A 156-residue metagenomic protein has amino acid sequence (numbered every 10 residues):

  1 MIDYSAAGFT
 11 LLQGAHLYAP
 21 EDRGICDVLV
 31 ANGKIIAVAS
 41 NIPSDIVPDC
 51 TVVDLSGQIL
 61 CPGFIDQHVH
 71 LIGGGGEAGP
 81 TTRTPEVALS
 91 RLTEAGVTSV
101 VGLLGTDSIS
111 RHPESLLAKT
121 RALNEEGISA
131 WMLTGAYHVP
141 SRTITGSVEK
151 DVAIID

Functional and structural regions predicted by a protein language model:
M1-T10, H16-C61: Histidine-rich, glycine-flanked metal-binding segment
D22, E94, I154-I155: Alpha-helix termination/capping residues and helix-transition junctions
D45, I109-S110, P140: Generic structural signal for helix capping and beta-alpha/helix-loop junctions
D49-S56, L89, I144-I155: Short amphipathic alpha-helices and their capping/turn segments at secondary-structure boundaries
V53-D54, G102, A130-L133: General beta-strand structural signal in soluble alpha/beta enzymes
L55-A118: Metal-associated gating/positioning segment near the N- to mid-region
A122-D156: Metal-coordinating catalytic core of metallo-dependent amide/deamination hydrolases
